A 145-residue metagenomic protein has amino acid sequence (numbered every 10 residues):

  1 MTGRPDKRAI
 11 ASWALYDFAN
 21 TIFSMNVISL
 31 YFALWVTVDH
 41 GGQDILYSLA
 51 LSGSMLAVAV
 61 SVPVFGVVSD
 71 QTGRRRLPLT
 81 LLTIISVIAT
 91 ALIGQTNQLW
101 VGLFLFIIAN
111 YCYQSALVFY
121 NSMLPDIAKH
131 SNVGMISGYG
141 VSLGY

Functional and structural regions predicted by a protein language model:
T2-M55, L99: Helix-loop boundary and gating motifs at the non-cytosolic
Y16, L49-A50, S137-G144: Hydrophobic alpha-helical segments of secondary membrane carriers
D44-I45, A128-V141: Loop-to-transmembrane helix entry/capping segments in MFS-fold secondary transporters and related SLC/MFSD carriers
M55-P63: Residue-level signature of mid-helix packing/kink "hotspots" within the transmembrane helices of 12-pass Major
A59, T80-Q98: C-terminal ends and interior cores of transmembrane alpha-helices in multi-pass membrane transporters/permeases
S69-I84: Cytoplasmic membrane-interface "Motif A"-like loop-to-helix N-cap segments of 12-TM Major Facilitator Superfamily
A89-T90, N97-F119: Hydrophobic core of transmembrane alpha-helices in multi-pass small-molecule transporters, especially MFS/SLC-type
S115-K129: Intracellular juxtamembrane helix-capping segments at the cytosolic ends of symmetry-related transmembrane helices
